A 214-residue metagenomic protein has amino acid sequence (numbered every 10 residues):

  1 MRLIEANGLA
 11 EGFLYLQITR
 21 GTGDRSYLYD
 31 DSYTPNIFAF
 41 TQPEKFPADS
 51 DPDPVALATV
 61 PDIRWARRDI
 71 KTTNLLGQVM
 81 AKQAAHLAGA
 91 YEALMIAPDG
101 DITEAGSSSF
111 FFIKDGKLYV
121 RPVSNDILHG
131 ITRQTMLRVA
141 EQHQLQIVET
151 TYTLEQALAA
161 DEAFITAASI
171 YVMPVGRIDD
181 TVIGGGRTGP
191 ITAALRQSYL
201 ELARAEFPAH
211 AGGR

Functional and structural regions predicted by a protein language model:
M1-L94, P98-D101, R138-R214: Conserved alpha/beta cores of soluble small-molecule-handling proteins
T59, L128-H129: Short beta-strand/loop turn elements enriched in aromatics
L94-A97, D101-V123, H129: Glycine- and Gly-Pro-enriched alpha-helical subdomains that act as flexible, kink-prone "lid/hinge" or packing modules
G130-T135: Feature captures the catalytic cores and cofactor-binding loops of soluble hydro-lyases/lyases that act on carboxylate
